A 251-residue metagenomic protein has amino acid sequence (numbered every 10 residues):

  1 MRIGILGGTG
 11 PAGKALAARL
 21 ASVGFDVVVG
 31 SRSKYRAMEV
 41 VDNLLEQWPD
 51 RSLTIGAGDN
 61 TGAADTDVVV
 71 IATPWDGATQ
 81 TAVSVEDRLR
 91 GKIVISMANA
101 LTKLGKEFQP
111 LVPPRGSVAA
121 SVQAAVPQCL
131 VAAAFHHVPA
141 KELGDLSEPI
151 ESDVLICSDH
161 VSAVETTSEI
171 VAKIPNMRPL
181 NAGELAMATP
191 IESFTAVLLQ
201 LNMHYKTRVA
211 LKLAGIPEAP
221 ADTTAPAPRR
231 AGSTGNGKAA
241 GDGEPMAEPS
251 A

Functional and structural regions predicted by a protein language model:
M1-N43, K173: NAD(P)+-binding Rossmann beta1-loop-alpha1 motif at the extreme N-terminus of oxidoreductases
Q47-G56, P127-L130, M177: A short helix-to-beta-strand connector/capping loop
W48-I93, A100-K106: Rossmann-like NAD(P)-binding element
V94-G116, A133: Conserved Rossmann-fold NAD(P)-dependent oxidoreductase catalytic core, especially the SDR/UDP-sugar
E107-R115, D145-S162: Short beta-strand and adjoining strand-loop segment in the mid-core of the Rossmann-like NAD(P)-dependent dehydrogenase
P113-H137, G144-D145, T166: Short, glycine-/small-residue-rich phosphate/pyrophosphate-handling segment
S152-A251: Active-site-lining helix/loop region of Rossmann-like oxidoreductase modules
